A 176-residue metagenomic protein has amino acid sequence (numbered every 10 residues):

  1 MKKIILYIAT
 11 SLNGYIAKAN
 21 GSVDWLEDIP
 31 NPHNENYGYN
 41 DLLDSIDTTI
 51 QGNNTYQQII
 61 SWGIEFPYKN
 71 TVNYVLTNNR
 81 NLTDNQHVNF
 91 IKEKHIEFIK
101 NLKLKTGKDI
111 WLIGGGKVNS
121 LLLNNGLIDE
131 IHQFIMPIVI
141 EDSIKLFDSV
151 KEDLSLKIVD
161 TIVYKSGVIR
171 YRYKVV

Functional and structural regions predicted by a protein language model:
M1-V176: Enzymes that bind and transform nitrogen-containing heteroaromatic metabolites
